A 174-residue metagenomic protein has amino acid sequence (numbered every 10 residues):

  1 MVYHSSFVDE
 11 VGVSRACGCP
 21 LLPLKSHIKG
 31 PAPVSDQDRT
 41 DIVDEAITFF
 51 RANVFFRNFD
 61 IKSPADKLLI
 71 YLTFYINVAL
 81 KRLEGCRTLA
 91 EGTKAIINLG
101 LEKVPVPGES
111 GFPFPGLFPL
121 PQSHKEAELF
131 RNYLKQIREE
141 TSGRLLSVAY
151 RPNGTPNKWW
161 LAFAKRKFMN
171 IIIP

Functional and structural regions predicted by a protein language model:
M1-P174: Surface/interface-facing alpha-helical segments and adjacent flexible terminal/loop regions used for partner/assembly
